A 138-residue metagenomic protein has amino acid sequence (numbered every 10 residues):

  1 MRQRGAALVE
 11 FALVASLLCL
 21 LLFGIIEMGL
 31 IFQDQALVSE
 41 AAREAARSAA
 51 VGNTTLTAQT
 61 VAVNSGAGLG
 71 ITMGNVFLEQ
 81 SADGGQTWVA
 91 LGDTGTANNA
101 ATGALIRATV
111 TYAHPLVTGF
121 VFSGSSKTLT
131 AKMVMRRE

Functional and structural regions predicted by a protein language model:
M1-G66: Alpha-helical assembly-interface signal, strongest on the long, hydrophobic N-terminal helix that forms
R43-E138: Short, conserved structural patches
